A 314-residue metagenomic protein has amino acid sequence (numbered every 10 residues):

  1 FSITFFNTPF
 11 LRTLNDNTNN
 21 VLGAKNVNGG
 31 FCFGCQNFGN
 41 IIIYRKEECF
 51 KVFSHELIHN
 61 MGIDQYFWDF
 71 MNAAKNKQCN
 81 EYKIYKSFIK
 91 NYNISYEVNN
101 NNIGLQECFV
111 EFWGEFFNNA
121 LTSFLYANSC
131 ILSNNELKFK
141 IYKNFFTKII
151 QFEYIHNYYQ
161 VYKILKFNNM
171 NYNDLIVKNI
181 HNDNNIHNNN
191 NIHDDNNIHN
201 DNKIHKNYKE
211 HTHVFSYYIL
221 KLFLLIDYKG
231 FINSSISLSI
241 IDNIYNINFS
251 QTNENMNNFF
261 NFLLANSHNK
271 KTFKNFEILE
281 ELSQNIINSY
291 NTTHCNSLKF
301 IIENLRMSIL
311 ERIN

Functional and structural regions predicted by a protein language model:
F1-Q36, K46: Auxiliary, metal-adjacent structural segments of Zn-dependent hydrolase domains
C35-S54: Short pre-active-site segment immediately N-terminal to the catalytic Zn-binding motif
K51-F67: Active-site recognition of the HExxH zinc-binding catalytic motif
I63-E107: Post-HEXXH active-site segment of zinc metalloproteases
D69, T122-K138: Structured alpha-helical bundle/scaffold domains in large eukaryotic membrane-trafficking regulators
E107-T122: An active-site-proximal "capping" alpha-helix that borders the catalytic cofactor pocket
S133-H181, N202-N314: Long, compositionally biased intrinsically disordered regions
